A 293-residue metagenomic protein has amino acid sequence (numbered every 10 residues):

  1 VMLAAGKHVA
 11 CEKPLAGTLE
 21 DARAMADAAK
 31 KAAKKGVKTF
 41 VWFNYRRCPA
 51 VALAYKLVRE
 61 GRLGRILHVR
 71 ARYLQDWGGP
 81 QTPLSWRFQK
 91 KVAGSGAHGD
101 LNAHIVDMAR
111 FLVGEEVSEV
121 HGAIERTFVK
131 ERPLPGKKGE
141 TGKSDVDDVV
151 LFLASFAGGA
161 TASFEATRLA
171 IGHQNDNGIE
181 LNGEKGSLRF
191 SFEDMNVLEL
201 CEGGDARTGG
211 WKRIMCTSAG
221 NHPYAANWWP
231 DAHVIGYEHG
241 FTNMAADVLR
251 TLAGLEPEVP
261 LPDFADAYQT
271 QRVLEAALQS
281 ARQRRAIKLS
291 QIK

Functional and structural regions predicted by a protein language model:
V1-R46, G61: Beta-strand-loop-alpha-helix segment that lines the small-molecule cofactor/substrate pocket of alpha/beta enzymes
M25-A28, A54, A276-A277: Aromatic/hydrophobic pocket-lining residues that form π-stacking "cages" and hydrophobic walls in ligand
K35-F40, Y45-S144, L198, R284: Predominantly a Rossmann-like dinucleotide-binding segment in NAD(P)-dependent oxidoreductases
A103, E165-H173: Glycine-rich phosphate/pyrophosphate-binding beta-alpha loops
F111, P133-D145, L151, S155-G158 (+4 more regions): C-terminal glycine/acidic-rich active-site capping loop/insertion
G158-A160, L169, E184-S187, R285: Short acidic/polar mixed-charge low-complexity motifs
G236-G240, M244, L274-Q283: Stable alpha-helical structural segments in soluble proteins, enriched in small hydrophobic residues
Y268, R282-K293: C-terminal lid/capping helical subdomain adjacent to the catalytic/cofactor pocket in oxidative enzymes
